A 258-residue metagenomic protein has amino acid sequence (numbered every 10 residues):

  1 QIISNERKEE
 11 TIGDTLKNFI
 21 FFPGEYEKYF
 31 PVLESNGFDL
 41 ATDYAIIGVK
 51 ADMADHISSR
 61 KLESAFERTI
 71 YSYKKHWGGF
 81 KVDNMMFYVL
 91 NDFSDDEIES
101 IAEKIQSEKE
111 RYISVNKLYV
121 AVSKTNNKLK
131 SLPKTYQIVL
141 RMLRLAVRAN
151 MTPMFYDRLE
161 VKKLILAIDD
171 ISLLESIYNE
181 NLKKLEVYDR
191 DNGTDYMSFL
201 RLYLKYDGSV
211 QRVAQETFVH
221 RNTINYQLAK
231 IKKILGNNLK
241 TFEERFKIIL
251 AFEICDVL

Functional and structural regions predicted by a protein language model:
Q1-L258: Cytosolic nucleotide-utilizing catalytic cores of signal-transduction proteins
